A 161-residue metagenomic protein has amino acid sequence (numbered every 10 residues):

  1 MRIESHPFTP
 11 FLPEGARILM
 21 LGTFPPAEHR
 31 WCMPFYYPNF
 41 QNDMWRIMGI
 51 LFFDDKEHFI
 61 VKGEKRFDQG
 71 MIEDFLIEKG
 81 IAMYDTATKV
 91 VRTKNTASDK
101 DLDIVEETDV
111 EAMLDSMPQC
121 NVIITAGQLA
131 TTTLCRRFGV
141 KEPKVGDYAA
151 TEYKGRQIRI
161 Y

Functional and structural regions predicted by a protein language model:
M1-H6, P10-P13, A87-Y161: Glycine/proline-rich loop-helix segments at beta-alpha junctions forming the active-site rim of enzyme cores
E14-T23: Short, hydrophobic/glycine-enriched beta-strand segments
G15, E78-G80, Q157: A structure-centric signal for secondary-structure junctions around beta-strands
I18, Y36, V122-I123: A residue-level structural signature of the nucleotidyltransferase/glycosyltransferase Rossmann-like core
M20, E78, T125: Short glycine/serine/threonine-biased micro-segments
T23, I81, Q128: Gly/Ser/Thr-rich helix-start
A27: Conserved active-site segments centered on acidic
M33-L102: Short, surface-exposed acidic-centric catalytic microdomains
